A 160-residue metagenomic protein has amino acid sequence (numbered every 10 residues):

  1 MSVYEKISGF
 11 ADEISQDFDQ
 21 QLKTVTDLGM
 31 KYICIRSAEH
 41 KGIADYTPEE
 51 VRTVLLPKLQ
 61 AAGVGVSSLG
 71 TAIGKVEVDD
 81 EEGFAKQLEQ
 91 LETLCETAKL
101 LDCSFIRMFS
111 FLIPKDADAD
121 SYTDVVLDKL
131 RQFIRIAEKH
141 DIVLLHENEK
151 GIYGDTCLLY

Functional and structural regions predicted by a protein language model:
V3-I7, T24-M30: A short, Lys/Arg-enriched amphipathic alpha-helix followed by its capping loop at the start of a domain
E5-A11, I33-I35, V66-T71, I106-M108 (+1 more regions): Hydrophobic faces of well-ordered beta-strands that scaffold small-molecule active sites in alpha/beta enzyme cores
A11-D17: Short polar catalytic/cofactor-binding loops
D17-Q21, G29, E39, L55: Short N-terminal amphipathic alpha-helix/helix-capping patch enriched in small hydrophobics with frequent Ser/Thr
D17-T24, Q60, G65, E77-Y160: Active-site acidic/histidine proton-transfer and metal-coordination neighborhood in alpha/beta enzyme cores
L28, R36, L100-L101: Structural motif
C34-Q60, F111-A117: Glycine-rich, proline-tolerant flexible connector loops at the mouths of alpha/beta enzymes
K41-A44, K75-D79: Short active-site-adjacent helix-start/loop capping segments
